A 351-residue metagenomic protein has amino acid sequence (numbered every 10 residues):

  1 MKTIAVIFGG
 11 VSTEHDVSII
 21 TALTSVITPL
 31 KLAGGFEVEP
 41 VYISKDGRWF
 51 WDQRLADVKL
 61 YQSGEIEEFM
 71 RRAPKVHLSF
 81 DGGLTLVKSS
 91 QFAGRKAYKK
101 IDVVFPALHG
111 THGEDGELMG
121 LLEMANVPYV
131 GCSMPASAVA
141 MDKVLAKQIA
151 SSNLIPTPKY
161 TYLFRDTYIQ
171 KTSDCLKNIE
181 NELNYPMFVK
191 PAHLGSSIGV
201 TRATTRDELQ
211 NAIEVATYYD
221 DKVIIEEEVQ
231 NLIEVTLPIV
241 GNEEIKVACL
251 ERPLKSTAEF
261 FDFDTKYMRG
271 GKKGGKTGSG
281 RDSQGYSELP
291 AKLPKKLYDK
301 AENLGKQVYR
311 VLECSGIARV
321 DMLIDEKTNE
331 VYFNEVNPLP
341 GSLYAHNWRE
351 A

Functional and structural regions predicted by a protein language model:
M1-P135, V139-M141, L145, F164-S173: ATP-binding N-terminal substructure of ATP-dependent carboxylate-amine bond-forming enzymes
K2, F8-V11, L154, Y286 (+1 more regions): ATP-dependent carboxylate activation and anion-phosphoryl transfer catalytic cores that bind Mg-ATP to form
K2-F8, S12-T13, I19-L23, I27 (+2 more regions): Active-site nucleotide/adenylate-binding loops and adjacent lid/helix of ATP-dependent enzymes
E39-V41, V223-E227, V235, E313-K327: A short glycine-rich, hydrophobically flanked beta-strand micro-motif that places a catalytic Asp/Glu for divalent metal
S44-G47, D81, G241-E244, D325-T328: Short acidic-glycine loop/turn motifs at beta-strand connectors
H109-G110, S197, L254-A258, N337-R349: Glycine-rich phosphate/pyrophosphate-binding beta-alpha loops
T201-R281, K292-K300, V331: Phosphate-binding site of ATP-dependent enzymes
